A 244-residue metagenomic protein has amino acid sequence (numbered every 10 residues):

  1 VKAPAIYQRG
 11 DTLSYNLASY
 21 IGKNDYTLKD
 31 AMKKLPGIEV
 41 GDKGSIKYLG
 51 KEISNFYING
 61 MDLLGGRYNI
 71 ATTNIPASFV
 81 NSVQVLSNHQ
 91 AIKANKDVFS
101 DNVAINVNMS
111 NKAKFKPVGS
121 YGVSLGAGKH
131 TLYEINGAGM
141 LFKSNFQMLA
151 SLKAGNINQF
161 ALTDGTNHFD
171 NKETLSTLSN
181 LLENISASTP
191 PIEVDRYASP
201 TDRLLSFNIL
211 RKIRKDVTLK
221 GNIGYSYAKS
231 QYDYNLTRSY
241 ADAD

Functional and structural regions predicted by a protein language model:
A3-D244: Membrane-proximal, glycine/serine-rich, low-complexity loop/turn segments characteristic of large bacterial
